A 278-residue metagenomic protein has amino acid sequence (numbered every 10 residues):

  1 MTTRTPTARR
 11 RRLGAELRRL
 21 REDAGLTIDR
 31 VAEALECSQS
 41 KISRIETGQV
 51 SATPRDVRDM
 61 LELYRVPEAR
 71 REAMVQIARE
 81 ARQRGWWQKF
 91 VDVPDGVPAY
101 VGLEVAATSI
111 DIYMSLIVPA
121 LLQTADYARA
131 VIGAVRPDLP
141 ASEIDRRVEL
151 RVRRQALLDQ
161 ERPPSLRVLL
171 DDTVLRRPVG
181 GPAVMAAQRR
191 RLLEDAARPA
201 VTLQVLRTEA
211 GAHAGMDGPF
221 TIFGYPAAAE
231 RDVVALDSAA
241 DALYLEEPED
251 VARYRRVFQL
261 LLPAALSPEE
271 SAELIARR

Functional and structural regions predicted by a protein language model:
T2-A15, R19, D23, D29-E33 (+4 more regions): Interdomain hinge/linker segments and adjacent boundary elements that couple functional modules
E36, P54-V57, V233-D237: Short acidic (Asp/Glu) and glycine-rich catalytic loops that position anionic groups and cofactors
S40, E80, G215: Short Asp/Glu-rich motifs
G181-R278: C-terminal regulatory/effector modules of DNA-binding transcriptional regulators
